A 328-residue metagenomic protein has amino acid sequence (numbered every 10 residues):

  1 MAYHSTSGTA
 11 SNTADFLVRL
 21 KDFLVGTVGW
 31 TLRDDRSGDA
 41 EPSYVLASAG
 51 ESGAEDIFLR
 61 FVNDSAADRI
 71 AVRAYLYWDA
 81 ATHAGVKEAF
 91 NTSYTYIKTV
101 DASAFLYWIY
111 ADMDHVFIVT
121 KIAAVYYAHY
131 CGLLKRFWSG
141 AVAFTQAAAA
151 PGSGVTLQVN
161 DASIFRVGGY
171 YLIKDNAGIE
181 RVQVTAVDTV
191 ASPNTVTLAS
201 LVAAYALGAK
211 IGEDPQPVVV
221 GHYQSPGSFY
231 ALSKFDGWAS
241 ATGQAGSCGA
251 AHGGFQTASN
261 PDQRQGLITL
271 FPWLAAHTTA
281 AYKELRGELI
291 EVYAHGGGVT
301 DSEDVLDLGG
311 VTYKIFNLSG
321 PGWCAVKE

Functional and structural regions predicted by a protein language model:
M1-A10, S192, S200-E213: Short, low-complexity N-terminal tether/leader segments at secretion or assembly junctions of large, surface-exposed
H4-A141, D214-E328: Long, leucine/valine-rich, helix-dominated scaffolding and oligomerization segments
T9, A14, R166-G169, A209: Surface-exposed loop/turn positions
G140-L207: Autoprocessing Asn-cyclization modules and mimics
